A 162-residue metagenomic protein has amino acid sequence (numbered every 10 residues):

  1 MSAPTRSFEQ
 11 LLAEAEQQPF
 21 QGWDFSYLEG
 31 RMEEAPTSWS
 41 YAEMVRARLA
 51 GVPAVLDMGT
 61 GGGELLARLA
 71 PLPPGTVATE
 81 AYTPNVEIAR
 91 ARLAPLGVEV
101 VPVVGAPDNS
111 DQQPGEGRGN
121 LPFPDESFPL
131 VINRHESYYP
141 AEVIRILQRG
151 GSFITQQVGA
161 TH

Functional and structural regions predicted by a protein language model:
M1-S26: N-terminal, positively charged/glycine-rich alpha-helical extensions of SAM-dependent methyltransferases
F20-Y27, M32-A54, E64-R68: Conserved alpha-helix/loop element of class I SAM-dependent methyltransferases that forms part of the SAM/SAH-binding
R48, P122-P124: Structural alpha-helical scaffold elements that stabilize or flank donor/cofactor-binding regions in carbohydrate
A54-L121: Class I SAM-dependent methyltransferase SAM/SAH-binding core
G117-G119, S127-E142, Q157-G159: A short SAM/SAH-binding and catalytic strip from SAM-dependent methyltransferases
Y138-S152: A short glycine-rich, Lys/Arg-flanked "PGG" loop and its adjoining helix->strand segment in the class I
G150-T161: Conserved beta-strand signature within the Rossmann-like core of class I S-adenosyl-L-methionine
